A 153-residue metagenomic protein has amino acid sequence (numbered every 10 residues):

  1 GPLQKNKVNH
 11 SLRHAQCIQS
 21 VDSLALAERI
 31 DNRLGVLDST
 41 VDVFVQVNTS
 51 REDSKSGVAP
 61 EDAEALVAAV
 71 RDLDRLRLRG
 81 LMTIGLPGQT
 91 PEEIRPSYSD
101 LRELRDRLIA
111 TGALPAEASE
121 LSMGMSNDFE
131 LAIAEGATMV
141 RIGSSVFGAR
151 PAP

Functional and structural regions predicted by a protein language model:
G1-F129, I133-E135, F147-A149: Conserved alpha/beta-domain cores
G136-T138, G143: Active-site-proximal glycine-rich helix-loop-beta segment
M139, A152-P153: Active-site loop ensemble at the mouth of alpha/beta enzyme cores that anchors a bound cofactor
